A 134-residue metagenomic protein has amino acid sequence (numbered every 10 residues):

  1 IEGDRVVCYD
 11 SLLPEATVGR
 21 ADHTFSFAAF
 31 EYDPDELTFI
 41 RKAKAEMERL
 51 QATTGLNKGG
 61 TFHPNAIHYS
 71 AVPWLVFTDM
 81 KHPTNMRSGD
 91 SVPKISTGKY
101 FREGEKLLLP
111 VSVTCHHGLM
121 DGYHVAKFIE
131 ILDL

Functional and structural regions predicted by a protein language model:
I1-S11, A66-Y69, P93, L107-L109: Gly/Ser/Thr-rich phosphate-binding loops and adjoining beta-strand/alpha-helix segments that form adenosine-phosphate
R5-C8, G60-T61, E103: A short beta-turn/loop motif at secondary-structure boundaries
V6-Y9, L50-Q51, S70, P93-S96 (+1 more regions): C-terminal functional regions of eukaryotic proteins
D10-P34, L108-T114: Acyl/amide activation-and-transfer machinery of modular secondary-metabolite enzymes
R20-F77: Helical lid/core segments from catalytic subdomains that handle acyl or acyl-like groups
A28-F30, P93, G98, G122: Glycine-centered structural positions embedded in regular secondary structure
P64-V72, V76-K106: Flexible, Gly/Pro-enriched loop and linker segments at secondary-structure and domain junctions
L107-L134: C-terminal structured interaction module
